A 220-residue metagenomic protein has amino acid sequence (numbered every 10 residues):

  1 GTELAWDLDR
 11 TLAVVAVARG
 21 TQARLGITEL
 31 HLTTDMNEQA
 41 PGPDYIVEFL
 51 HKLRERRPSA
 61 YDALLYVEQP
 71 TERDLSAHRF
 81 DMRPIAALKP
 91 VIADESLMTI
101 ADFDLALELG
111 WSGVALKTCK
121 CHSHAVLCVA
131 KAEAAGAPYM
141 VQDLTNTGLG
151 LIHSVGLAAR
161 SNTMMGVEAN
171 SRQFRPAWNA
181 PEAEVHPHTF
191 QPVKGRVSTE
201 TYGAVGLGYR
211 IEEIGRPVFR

Functional and structural regions predicted by a protein language model:
T2-T145, L149-L151: Catalytic core of soluble alpha/beta enzymes
T71, T145-R220: Flexible C-terminal active-site loop/helix
